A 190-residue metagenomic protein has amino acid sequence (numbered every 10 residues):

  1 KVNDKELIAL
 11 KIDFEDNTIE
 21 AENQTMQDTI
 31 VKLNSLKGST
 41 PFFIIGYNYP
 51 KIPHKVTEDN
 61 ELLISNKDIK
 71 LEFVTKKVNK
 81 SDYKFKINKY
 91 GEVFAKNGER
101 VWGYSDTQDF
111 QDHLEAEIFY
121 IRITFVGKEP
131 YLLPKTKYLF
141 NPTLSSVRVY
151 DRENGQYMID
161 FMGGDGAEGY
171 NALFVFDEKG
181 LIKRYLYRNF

Functional and structural regions predicted by a protein language model:
N3-F190: Exposed acidic/polar residues on beta-strands and adjacent loops within beta-sheet cores, strongest in beta-propeller
